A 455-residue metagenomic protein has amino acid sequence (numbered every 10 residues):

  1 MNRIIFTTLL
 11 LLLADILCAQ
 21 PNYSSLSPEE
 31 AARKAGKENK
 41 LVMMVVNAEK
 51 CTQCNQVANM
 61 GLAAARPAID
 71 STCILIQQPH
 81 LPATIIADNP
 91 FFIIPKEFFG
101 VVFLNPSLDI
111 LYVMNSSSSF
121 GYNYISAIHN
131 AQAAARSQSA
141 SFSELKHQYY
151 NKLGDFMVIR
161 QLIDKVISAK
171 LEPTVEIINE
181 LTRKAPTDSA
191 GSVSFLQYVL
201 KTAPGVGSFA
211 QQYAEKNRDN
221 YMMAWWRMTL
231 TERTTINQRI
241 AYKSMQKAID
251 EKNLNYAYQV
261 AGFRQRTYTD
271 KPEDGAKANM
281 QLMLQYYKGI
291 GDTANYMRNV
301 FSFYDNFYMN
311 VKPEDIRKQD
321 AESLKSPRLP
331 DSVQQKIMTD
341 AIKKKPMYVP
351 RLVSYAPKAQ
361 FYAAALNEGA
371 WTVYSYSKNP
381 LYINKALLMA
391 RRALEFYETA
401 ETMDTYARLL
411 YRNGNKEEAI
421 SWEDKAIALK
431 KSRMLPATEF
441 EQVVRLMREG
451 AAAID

Functional and structural regions predicted by a protein language model:
M1-S24: Bacterial Sec-dependent N-terminal signal peptides
Q20-E38: N-terminal leader/targeting and pre-domain segments
P21-L26, V46-E49, A65-I86: Thiol-based oxidoreductase modules, predominantly thioredoxin-like and allied folds used for disulfide exchange
A32-L41, A58-Q78: Conserved helix-turn-beta segment immediately C-terminal to the redox Cys motif in thioredoxin-like folds
M43-M44, V101: Hydrophobic beta-strand anchors of alpha/beta hydrolase catalytic cores
V46-N59: Conserved redox-active cysteine motifs that mediate thiol-disulfide chemistry, especially di-cysteine Cys-X(1-2)-Cys
G61, P95-S141: Non-catalytic, surface beta->alpha helical segment in thiol-disulfide oxidoreductase systems
K146-D455: Oxidative protein folding and maturation machinery
